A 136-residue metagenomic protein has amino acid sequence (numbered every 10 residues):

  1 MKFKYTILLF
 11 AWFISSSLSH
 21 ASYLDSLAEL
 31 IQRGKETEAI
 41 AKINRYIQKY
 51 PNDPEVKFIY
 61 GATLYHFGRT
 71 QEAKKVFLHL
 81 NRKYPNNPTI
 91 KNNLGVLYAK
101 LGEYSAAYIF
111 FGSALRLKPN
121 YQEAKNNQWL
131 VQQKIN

Functional and structural regions predicted by a protein language model:
Y23, P54-E55, P88-T89, Q122-E123 (+1 more regions): Helix-start (N-cap) detector for alpha-helical repeat units in TPR-like alpha-solenoids, especially tetratricopeptide
Q32-R33, H66-F67, K100-L101, L130-N136: Register position in tetratricopeptide repeats
